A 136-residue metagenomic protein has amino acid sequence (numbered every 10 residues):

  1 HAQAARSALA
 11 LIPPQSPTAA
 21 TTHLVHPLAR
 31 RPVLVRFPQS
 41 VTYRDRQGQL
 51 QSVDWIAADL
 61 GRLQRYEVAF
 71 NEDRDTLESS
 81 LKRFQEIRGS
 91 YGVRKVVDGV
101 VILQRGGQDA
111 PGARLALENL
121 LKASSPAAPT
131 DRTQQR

Functional and structural regions predicted by a protein language model:
H1-H23, V33, P38-R136: C-terminal luminal/periplasmic domains and tails of membrane-associated envelope-modifying transferases
